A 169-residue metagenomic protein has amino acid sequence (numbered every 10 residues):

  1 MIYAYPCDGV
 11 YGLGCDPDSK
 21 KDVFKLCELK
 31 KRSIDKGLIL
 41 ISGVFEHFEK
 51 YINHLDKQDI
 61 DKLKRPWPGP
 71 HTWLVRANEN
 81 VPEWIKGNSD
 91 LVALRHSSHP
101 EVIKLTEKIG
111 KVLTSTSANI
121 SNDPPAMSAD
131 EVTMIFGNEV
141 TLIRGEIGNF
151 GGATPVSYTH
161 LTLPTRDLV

Functional and structural regions predicted by a protein language model:
M1-L161, R166: Active-site-adjacent structural elements in enzyme catalytic cores
